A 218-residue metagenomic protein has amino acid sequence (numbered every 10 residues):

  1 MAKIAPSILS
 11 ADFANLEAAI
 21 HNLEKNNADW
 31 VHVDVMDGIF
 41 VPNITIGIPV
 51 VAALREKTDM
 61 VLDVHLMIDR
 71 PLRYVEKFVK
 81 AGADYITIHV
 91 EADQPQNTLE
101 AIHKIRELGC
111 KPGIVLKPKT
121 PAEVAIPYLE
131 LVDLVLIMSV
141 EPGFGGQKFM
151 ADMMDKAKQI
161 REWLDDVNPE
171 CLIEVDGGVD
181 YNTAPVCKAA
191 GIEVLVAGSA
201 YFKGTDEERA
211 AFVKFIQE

Functional and structural regions predicted by a protein language model:
K3-S7, V31-V33, L54, L62-L66 (+5 more regions): Hydrophobic faces of well-ordered beta-strands that scaffold small-molecule active sites in alpha/beta enzyme cores
S7-A11, M36-G38, M67-P71, E91-D93 (+4 more regions): Active-site beta-loop-alpha junctions enriched in small/polar residues
L16, L23, D34, F78 (+6 more regions): Conserved, mostly hydrophobic/aromatic
I20, R70-K80, T120-V132, G177-L195: Catalytic cores of alpha/beta
V31-I48, V90-Q94, V140-G146, F202: Glycine-rich, proline-tolerant flexible connector loops at the mouths of alpha/beta enzymes
I39-P71, V75, A184-Y201: A short alpha/beta connector and helix-capping loop motif
K57, Y74, D84-L172: Conserved anion-binding
I105, K188, F202-E218: C-terminal helical cap(s) of enzyme catalytic domains, especially alpha/beta-barrels
